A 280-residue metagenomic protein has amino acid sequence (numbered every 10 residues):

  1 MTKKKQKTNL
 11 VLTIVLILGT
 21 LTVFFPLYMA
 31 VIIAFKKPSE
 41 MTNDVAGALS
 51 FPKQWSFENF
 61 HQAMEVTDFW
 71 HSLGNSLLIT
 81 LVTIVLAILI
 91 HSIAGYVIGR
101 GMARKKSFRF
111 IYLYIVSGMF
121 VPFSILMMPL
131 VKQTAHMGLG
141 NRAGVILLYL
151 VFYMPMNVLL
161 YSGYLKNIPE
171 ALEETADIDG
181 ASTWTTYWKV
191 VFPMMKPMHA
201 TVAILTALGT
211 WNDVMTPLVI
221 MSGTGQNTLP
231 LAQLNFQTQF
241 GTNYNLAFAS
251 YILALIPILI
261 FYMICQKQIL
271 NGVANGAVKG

Functional and structural regions predicted by a protein language model:
T2-G280: A structural signal for multi-pass alpha-helical bundles of membrane permease subunits that mediate small-molecule
